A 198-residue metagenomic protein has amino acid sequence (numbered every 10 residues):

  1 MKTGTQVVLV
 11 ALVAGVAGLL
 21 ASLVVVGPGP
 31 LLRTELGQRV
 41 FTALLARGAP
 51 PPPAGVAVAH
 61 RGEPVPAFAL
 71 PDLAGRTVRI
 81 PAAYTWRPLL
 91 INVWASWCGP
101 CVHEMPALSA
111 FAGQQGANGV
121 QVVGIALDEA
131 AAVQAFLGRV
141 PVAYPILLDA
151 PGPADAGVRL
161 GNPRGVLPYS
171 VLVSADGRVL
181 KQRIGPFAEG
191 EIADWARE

Functional and structural regions predicted by a protein language model:
M1-P64: N-terminal targeting signals for export/organelle localization
A59-G62, A67-L89, G157: A short beta-strand-turn-helix
E63-V65, Y84-W86, A117-V120, P141 (+1 more regions): Extracytoplasmic
F68, V93-W94, F136, Y144: Conserved hydrophobic/aromatic "anchor" residues that stabilize well-ordered secondary structure elements
V78-V102, L108: Short active-site neighborhood of thiol/selenol oxidoreductases, capturing the structured segment around
V102-P141, P151-V158: Structural microenvironment flanking redox-active thiols in thiol-disulfide oxidoreductases
G138-Y144, D149-E198: Thiol/disulfide oxidoreductase modules built on the thioredoxin-like
